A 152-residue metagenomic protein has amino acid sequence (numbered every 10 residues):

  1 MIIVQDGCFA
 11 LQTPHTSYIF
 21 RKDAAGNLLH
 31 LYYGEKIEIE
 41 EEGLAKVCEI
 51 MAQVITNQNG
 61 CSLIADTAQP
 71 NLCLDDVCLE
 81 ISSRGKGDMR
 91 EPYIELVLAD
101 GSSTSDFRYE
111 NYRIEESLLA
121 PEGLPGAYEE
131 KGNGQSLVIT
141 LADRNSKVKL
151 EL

Functional and structural regions predicted by a protein language model:
M1-L152: N-terminal accessory beta-strand-rich subdomains and adjacent acidic, glycine-rich linkers that precede catalytic cores
